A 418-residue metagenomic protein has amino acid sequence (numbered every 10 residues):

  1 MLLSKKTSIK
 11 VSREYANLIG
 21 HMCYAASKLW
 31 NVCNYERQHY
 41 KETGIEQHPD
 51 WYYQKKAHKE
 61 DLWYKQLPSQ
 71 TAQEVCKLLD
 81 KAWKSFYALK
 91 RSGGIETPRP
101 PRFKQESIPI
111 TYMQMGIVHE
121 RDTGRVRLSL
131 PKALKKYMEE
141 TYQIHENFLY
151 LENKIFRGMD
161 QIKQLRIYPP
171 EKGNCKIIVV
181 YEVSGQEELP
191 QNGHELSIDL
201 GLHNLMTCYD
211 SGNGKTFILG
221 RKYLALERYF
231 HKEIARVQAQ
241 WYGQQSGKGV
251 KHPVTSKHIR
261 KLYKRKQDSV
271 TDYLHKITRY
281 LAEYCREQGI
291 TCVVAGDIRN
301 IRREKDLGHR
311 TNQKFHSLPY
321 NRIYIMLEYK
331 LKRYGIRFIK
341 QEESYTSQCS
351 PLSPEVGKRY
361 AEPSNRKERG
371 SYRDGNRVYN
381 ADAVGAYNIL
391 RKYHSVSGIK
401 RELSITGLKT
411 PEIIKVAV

Functional and structural regions predicted by a protein language model:
M1-E74: Gly/serine-rich nucleotide phosphate-binding loop at the start of the catalytic core of nucleotide/ADP-ribose-handling
L3, N17, E171-V418: Positively charged, helix-rich recognition surfaces that bind polyanionic ligands
S4-K6, Y112, T123-S129, I162 (+2 more regions): Broad gene-expression machinery/nucleic-acid interaction feature
A26, V75-W83, I259-K266: Short amphipathic alpha-helical coiled-coil/interface segments
C33, E74-F86, A383-Y393: Stable alpha-helical structural segments in soluble proteins, enriched in small hydrophobic residues
N34-R37, K41, W83, Y87-G94 (+1 more regions): Long, hydrophobic, amphipathic alpha-helical segments used as structural scaffolds
P49-P170, Q313, S317: Acidic carboxylate diad motif detector
